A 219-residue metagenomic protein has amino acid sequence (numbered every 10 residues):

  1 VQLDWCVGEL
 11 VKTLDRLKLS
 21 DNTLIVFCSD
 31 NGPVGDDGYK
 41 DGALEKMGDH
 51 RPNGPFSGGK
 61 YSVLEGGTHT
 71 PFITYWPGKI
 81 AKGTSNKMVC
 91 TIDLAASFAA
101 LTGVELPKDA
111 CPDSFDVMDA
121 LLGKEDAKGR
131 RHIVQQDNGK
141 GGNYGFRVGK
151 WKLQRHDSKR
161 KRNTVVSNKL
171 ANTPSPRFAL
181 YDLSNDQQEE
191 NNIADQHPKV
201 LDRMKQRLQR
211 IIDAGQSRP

Functional and structural regions predicted by a protein language model:
Q2-K12, R51, D93-A100, P112 (+4 more regions): Extracytoplasmic/secreted proteins, especially bacterial periplasmic and envelope-associated proteins
Q2-Y39: Metal-dependent active-site segment of extracytoplasmic phospho-/sulfohydrolases and closely related
V7, L14, L24-S29, F72-I73 (+3 more regions): Beta-strand elements within well-structured catalytic alpha/beta cores of enzymes that handle phosphate/sulfate esters
D15-V26, E65, R130-I133, R203: Active-site regions of oxyanion-processing enzymes, predominantly non-cytosolic
D21-N22, L106-D109, S217-P219: Surface-exposed patches in mature extracellular/periplasmic domains of secreted proteins
P33-V63, K79-K87, I92-A179, L183: C-terminal cap/loop subdomain of S1 sulfatases and analogous C-terminal strand-loop tails that border
S62-P71: Extracellular S/T/G-rich loop segment that most often corresponds to the catalytic His/Ser-adjacent loop
D186: Intrinsically disordered, low-complexity polar regions and short flexible loop motifs
